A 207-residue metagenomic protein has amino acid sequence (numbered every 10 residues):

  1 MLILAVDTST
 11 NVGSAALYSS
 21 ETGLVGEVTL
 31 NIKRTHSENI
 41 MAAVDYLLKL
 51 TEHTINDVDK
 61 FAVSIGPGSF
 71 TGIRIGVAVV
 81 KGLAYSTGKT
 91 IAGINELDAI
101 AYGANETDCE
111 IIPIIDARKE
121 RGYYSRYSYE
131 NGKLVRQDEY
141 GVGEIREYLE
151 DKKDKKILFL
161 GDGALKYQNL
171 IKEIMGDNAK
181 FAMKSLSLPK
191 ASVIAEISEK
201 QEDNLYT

Functional and structural regions predicted by a protein language model:
M1-G23, N31, T35, A92-T207: Oxyanion-binding and handling regions
L30, K60-V63: Hydrophobic/anchoring residues in structured secondary elements
H36-T51, L97: Short, well-ordered amphipathic alpha-helical segments that serve as non-catalytic structural scaffolds within diverse
V44-D59, E147-I157: Phosphate/pyrophosphate-binding loops at sites that engage ATP/ADP/AMP, CoA/4′-phosphopantetheine, polyphosphate
H53, K89, C109: Short glycine/serine/threonine/alanine-rich loop segments
A62-E96: DPxDG-like acidic metal-binding loop motif
